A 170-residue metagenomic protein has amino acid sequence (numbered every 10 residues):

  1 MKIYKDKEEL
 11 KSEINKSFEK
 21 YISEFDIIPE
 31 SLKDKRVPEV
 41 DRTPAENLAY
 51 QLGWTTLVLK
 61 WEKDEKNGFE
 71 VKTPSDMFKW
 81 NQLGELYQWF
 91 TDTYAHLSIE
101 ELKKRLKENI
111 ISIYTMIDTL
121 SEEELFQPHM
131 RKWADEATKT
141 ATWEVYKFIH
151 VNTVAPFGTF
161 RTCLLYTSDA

Functional and structural regions predicted by a protein language model:
K2-E13, L32-W54, T91-R105, W133-A155: Alpha-helical scaffold segments that form or flank carboxylate-/histidine-based iron centers
E9, K20, L57, Q82-W89 (+4 more regions): Exposed alpha-helical structural elements
L10-S17, P128: An acidic intrinsically disordered interaction segment
F18-P29, T55-L59, K63, K107-S121 (+1 more regions): Structural signal for well-ordered, non-membrane alpha-helices
K20-A45, D64-F69, T119-A137, A141: Helix-loop segments that flank and shape redox-cofactor active sites
P44-G84: Conserved alpha-helical segments that form or flank metal/cofactor-binding pockets of metalloenzymes
Q82-F126: Acidic/histidine-rich alpha-helical segments that form the ligand environment of transition-metal centers
Y166-A170: Conserved small/polar residues in nucleotide/adenosyl-binding loops
